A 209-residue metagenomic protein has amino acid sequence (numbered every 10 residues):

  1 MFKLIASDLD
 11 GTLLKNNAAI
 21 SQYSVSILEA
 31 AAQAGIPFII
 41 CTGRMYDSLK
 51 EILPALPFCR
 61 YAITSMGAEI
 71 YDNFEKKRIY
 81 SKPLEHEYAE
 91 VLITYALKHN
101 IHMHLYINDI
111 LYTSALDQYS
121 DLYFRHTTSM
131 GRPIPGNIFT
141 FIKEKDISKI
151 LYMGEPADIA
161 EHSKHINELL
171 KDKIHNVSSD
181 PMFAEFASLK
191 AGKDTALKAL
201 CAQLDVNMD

Functional and structural regions predicted by a protein language model:
M1-S7, S26, V206: Non-catalytic pre-domain segments flanking phosphatase-related domains
F2-N17, L92: Asp-based phosphoryl-transfer active-site loop
K3, R60, D209: Conserved acidic residues
A18-G35, S81-Y88, G131-R132, G136 (+1 more regions): Short, acidic loop-to-helix structural element flanking the phosphoryl-transfer center in phosphate-processing enzymes
Q22-S120: Active-site phosphate-binding/coordination module
Y95, H99-H102, Y106-D209: Conserved acidic, metal-coordinating active-site core of Asp-based, Mg2+-dependent phosphoryl-transfer enzymes
